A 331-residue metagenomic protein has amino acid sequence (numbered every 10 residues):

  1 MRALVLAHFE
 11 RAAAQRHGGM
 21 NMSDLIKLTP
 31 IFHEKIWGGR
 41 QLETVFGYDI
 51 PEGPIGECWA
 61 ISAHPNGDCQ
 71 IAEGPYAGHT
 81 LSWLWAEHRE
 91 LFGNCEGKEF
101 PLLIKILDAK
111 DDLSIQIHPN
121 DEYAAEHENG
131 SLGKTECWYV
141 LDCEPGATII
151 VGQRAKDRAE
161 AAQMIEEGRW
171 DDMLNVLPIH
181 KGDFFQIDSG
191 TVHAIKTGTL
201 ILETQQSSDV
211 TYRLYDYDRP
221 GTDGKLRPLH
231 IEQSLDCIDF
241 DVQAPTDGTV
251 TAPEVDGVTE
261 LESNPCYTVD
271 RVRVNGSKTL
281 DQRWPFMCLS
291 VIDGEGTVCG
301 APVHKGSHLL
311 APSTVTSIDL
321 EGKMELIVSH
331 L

Functional and structural regions predicted by a protein language model:
V5-A12, R16-K156, D216-A244, V269: Transition-metal
E99, L107-D112, E122, C143-G146 (+3 more regions): Ligand-binding loop in jelly-roll beta-barrel domains
A109-D111, T135-D157, A161, V274-C299: Glycine- and acidic-residue-biased ligand/ion/polar-headgroup-sensing regions
E166, W170-M173, F184-Q186, V192-Q243: An exposed, glycine/acidic-rich loop-and-rim segment of catalytic or binding clefts
N175-F185, G300-V315: Short acidic-glycine-tyrosine-enriched beta hairpin
L226-W284: Functionally critical, mid-to-C-terminal surface segments that flank or help form catalytic/ligand
